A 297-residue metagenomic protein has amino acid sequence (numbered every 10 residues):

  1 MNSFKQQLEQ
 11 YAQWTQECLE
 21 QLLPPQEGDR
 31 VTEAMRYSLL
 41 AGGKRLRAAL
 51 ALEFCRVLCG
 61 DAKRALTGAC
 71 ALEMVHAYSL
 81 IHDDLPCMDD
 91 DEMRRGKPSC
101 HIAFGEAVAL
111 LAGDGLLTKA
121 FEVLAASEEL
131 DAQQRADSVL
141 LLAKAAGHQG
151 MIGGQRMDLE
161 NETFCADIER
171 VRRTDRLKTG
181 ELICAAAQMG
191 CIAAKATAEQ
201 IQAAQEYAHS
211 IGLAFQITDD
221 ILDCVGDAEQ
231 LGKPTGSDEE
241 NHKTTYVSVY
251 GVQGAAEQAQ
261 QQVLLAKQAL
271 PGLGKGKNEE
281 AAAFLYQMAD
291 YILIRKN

Functional and structural regions predicted by a protein language model:
M1, K296-N297: C-terminal end-of-chain micro-motif
M1, K5-L8, A12: Double-stranded RNA-binding/processing signature
Q10-W14, E20, P24-P271, E280-D290: Mg2+-dependent prenyl diphosphate-binding active-site environment of isoprenoid biosynthetic enzymes
Y291-R295: Interdomain coupling and dimerization elements in large ATP-driven molecular machines
